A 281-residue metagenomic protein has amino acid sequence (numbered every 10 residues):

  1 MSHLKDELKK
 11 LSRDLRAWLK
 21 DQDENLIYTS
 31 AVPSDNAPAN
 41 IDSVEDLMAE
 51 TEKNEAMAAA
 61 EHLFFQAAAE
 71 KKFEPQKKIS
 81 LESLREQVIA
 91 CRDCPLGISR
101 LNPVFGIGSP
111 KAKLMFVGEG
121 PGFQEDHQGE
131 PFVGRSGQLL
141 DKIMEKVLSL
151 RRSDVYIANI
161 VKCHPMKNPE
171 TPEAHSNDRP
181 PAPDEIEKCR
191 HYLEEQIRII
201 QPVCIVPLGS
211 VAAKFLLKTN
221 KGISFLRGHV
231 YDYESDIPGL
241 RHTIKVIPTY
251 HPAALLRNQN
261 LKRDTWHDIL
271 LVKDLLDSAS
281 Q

Functional and structural regions predicted by a protein language model:
M1-D42: Non-catalytic accessory regions outside enzyme or core folds
D21, T29-A31, I41-Q281: A polyanion-binding, active-site-adjacent surface
